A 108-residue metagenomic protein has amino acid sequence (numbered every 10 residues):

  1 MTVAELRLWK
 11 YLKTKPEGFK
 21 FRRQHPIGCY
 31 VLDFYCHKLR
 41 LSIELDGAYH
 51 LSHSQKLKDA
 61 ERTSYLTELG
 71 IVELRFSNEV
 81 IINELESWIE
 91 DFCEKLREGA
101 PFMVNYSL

Functional and structural regions predicted by a protein language model:
M1-L108: Nucleic-acid endo/exonuclease domains
